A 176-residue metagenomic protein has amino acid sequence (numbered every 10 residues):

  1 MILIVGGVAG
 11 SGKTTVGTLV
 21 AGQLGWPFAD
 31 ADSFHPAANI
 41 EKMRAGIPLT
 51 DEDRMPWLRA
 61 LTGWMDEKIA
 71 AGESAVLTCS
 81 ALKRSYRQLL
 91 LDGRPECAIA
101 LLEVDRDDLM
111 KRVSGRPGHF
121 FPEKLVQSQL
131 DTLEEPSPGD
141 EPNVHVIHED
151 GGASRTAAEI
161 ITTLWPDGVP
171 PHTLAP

Functional and structural regions predicted by a protein language model:
V5: Hydrophobic anchor at the beta1->P-loop junction of P-loop NTPases
A9: The conserved Walker
K13: Conserved lysine of the Walker
T18-G63: Conserved substrate/cofactor phosphate-moiety recognition/catalytic segment in nucleotide-dependent phosphotransferases
A71-A75, A98: Loop/turn-to-beta-strand initiation segments
G93-R112: Conserved phosphate-donor/acceptor-positioning beta-strand/loop module used by diverse small-molecule
G115-E159: Small-molecule kinase domains that catalyze NTP-dependent phosphoryl transfer to phosphate-bearing small molecules
W165-P176: C-terminal accessory "lid"/substrate-recognition subdomains
